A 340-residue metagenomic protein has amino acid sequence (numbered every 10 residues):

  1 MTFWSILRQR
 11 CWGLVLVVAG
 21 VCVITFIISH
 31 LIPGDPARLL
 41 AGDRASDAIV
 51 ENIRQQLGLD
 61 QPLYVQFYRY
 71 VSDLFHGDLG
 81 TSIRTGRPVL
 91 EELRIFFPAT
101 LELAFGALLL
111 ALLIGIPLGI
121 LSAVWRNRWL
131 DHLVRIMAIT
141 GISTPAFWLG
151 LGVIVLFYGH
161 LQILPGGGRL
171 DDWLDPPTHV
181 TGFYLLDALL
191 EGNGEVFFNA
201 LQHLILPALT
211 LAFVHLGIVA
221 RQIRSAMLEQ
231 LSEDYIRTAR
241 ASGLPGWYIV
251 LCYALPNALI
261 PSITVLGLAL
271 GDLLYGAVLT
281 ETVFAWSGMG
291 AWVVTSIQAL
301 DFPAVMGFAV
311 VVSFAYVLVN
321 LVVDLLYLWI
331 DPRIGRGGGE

Functional and structural regions predicted by a protein language model:
M1-D60, L90, R94, L121 (+2 more regions): N-terminal signal-anchor/first transmembrane alpha helix
T2-I6, F97-L130, P176-E340: Alpha-helical transmembrane segments of integral membrane proteins, especially multi-pass inner/plasma-membrane
F3, D60-I116: An internal, D/E-rich "acidic patch" concept
L14, C22, R44, A111-L112 (+5 more regions): Residue-level recognition of pore/gate-forming positions within transmembrane alpha-helices of multi-pass
V17-Y68, F157-V196: Hydrophobic alpha-helical transmembrane segments of membrane transport/permease proteins and related membrane-embedded
G42-G58, L149-G159, L206-L211, Y248-V265: Hydrophobic alpha-helical transmembrane segments
P117-L121, L130-V180: Hydrophobic alpha-helical segments embedded in or immediately adjacent to the lipid bilayer of multipass inner-membrane
